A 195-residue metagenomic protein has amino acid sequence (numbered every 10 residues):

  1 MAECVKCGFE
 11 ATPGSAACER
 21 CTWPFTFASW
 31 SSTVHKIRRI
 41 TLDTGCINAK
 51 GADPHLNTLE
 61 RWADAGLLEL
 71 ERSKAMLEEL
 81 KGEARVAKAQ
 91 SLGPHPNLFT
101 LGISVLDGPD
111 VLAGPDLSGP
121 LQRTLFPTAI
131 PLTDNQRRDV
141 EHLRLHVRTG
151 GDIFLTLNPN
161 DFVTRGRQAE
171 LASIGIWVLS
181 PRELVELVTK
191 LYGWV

Functional and structural regions predicted by a protein language model:
M1, S15: Residues immediately within or flanking Cys/His clusters that coordinate Zn2+ in small zinc-binding modules
C4-C7, C18-C21: Short cysteine-rich clusters marking metal-coordination/redox-active sites
A11, F25: Cys/His-rich microdomains that often coordinate metals
T12-G14, R167: Short linear sequence elements within intrinsically disordered, low-complexity coil regions
C21-T22, N160: Short amphipathic alpha-helical leader/targeting segments
F27-T149, N160-V195: Active-site-proximal, substrate-binding regions of enzyme catalytic domains and RNA-binding/basic surfaces
I153-N158: Acidic beta-strand-to-loop metal/phosphate-binding motif
